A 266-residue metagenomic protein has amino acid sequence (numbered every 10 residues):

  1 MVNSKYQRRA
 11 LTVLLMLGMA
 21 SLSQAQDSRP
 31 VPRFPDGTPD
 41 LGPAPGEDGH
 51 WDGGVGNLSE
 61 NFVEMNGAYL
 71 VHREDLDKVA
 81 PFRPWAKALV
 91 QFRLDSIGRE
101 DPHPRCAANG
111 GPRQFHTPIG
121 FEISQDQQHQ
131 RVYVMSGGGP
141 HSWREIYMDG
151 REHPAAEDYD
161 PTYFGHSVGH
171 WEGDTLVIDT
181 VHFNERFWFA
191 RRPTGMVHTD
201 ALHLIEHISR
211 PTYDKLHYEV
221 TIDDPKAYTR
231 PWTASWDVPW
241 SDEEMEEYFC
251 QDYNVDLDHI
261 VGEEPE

Functional and structural regions predicted by a protein language model:
M1-V13: Bacterial N-terminal signal peptides that target proteins for export
M16-L17: Short, linear, compositionally biased motifs with a strong N-terminal bias
Q24-E266: PEST-like low-complexity, intrinsically disordered acidic/proline/serine-rich tracts that flank trafficking/processing
